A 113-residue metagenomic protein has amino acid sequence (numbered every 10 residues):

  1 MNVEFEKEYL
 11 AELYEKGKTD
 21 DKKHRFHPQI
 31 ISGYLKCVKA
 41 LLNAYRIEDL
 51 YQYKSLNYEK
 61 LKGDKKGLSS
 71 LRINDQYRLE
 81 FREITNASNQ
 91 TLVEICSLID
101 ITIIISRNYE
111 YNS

Functional and structural regions predicted by a protein language model:
M1-V38: Arg/Lys-rich, positively charged N-terminal/basic patches that mediate binding to nucleic acids
E6, I30, Y34-C37, N57 (+3 more regions): Amphipathic alpha-helical interface surfaces
E15, E59-K62, R107-E110: Short, solvent-exposed polar/charged micro-motifs at secondary-structure junctions
G33, C37-Y53: Short, contiguous, well-structured surface segments enriched in hydrophobic/aromatic residues
R46-S69: A short, surface-exposed loop/turn module that caps and links secondary-structure elements
S69-S113: Enriched for short, Lys/Arg-rich terminal
